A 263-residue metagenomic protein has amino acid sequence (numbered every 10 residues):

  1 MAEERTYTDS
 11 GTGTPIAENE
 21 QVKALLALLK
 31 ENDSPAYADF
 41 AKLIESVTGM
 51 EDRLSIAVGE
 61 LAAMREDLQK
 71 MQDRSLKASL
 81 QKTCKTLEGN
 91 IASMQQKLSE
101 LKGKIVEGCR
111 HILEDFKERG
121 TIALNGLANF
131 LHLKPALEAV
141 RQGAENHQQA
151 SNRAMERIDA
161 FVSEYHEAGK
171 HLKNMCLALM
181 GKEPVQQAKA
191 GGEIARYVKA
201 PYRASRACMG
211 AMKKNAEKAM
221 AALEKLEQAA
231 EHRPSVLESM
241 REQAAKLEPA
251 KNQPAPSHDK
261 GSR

Functional and structural regions predicted by a protein language model:
M1-G261: Gram-negative host-targeted secretion-system effectors, predominantly Type III and Type IV, recognized via long
